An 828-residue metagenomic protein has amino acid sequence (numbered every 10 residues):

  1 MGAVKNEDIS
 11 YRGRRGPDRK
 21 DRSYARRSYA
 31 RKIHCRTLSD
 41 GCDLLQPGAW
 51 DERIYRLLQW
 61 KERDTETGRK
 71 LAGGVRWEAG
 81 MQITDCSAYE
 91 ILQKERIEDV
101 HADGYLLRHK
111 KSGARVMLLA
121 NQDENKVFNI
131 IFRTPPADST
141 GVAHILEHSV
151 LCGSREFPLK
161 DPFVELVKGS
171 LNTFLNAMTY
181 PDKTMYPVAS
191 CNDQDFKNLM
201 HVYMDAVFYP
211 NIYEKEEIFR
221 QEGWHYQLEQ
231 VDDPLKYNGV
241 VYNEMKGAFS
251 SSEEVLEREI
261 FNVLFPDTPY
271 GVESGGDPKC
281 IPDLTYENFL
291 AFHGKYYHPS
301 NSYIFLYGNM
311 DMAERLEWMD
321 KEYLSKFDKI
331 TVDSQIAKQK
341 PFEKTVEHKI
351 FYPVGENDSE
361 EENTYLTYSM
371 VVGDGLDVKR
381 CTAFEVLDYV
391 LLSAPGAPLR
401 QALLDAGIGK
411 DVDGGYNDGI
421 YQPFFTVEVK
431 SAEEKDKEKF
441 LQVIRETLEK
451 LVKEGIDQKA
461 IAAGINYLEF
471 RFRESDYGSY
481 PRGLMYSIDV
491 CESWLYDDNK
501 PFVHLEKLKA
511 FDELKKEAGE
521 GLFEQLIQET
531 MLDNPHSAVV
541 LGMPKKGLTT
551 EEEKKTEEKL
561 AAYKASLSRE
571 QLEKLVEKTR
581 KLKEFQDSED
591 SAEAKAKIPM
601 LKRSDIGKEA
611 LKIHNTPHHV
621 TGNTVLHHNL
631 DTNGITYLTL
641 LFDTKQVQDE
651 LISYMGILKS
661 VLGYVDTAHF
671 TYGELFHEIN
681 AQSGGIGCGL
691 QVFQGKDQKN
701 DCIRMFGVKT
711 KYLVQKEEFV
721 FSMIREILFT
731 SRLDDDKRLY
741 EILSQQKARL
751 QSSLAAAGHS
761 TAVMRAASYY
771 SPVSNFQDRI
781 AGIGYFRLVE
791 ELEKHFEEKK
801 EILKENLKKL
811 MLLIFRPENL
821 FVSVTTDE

Functional and structural regions predicted by a protein language model:
A3, R12-G16, R36, D51 (+3 more regions): Intrinsic disorder/low-complexity segments enriched in small, polar and charged residues
D8-Y11, D18-D21, H34, D43 (+2 more regions): Intrinsic-disorder-associated, low-complexity terminal segments enriched in Asp/Asn/His/Tyr and depleted of Lys/Arg
G16-D18, S23-A25, A30, C35 (+2 more regions): Low-complexity, intrinsically disordered tandem-repeat tracts enriched in small/polar residues
G74-F163, P187-Q194, H201-M204, S250 (+10 more regions): His/Glu-rich zincin catalytic helix
N125-P135, D161-Y209, E216-Q227, E254-K279 (+7 more regions): M16 family metallopeptidases and their MPP-like homologs
